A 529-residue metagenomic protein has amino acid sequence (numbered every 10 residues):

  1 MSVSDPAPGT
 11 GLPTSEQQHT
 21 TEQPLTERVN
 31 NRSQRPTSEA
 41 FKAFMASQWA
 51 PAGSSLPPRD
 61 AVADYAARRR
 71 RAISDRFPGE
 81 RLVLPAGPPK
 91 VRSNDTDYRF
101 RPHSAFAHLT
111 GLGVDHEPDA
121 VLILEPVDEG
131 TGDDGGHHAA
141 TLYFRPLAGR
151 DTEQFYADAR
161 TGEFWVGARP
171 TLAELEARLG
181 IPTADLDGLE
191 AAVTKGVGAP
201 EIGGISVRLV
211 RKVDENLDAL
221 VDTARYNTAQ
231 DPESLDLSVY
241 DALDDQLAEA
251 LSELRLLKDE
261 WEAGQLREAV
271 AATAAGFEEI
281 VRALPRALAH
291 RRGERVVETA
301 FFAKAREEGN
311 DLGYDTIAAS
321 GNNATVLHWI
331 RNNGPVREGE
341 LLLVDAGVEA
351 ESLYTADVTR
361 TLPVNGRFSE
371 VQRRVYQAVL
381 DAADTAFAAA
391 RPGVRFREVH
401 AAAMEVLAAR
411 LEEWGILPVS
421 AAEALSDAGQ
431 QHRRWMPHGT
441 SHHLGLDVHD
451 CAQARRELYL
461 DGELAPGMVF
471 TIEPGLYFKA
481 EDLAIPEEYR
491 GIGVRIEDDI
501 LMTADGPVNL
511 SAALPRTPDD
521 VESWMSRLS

Functional and structural regions predicted by a protein language model:
M1-S529: Active-site neighborhoods and metal-handling regions in enzymes and metal-associated proteins
